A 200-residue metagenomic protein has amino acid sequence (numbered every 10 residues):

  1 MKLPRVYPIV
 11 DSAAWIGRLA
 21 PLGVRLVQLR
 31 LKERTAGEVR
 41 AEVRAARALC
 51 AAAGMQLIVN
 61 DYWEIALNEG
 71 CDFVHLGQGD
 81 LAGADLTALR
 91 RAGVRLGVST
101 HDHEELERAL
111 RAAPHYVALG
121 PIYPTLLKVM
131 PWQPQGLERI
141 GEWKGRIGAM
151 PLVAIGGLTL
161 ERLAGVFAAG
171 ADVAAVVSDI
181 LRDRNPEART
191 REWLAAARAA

Functional and structural regions predicted by a protein language model:
M1-Y116, W132-E142, G148-L152, T159-A164 (+2 more regions): Conserved N-terminal beta1-alpha1 strand-loop-helix module at the mouth
K32, Y123-T125: A short, flexible beta-alpha/helix-coil linker loop
H115-Y123: Non-cysteine beta-strand/loop elements that form the S-adenosyl-L-methionine
L127-V129: Glycine/threonine-rich flexible loop motifs
